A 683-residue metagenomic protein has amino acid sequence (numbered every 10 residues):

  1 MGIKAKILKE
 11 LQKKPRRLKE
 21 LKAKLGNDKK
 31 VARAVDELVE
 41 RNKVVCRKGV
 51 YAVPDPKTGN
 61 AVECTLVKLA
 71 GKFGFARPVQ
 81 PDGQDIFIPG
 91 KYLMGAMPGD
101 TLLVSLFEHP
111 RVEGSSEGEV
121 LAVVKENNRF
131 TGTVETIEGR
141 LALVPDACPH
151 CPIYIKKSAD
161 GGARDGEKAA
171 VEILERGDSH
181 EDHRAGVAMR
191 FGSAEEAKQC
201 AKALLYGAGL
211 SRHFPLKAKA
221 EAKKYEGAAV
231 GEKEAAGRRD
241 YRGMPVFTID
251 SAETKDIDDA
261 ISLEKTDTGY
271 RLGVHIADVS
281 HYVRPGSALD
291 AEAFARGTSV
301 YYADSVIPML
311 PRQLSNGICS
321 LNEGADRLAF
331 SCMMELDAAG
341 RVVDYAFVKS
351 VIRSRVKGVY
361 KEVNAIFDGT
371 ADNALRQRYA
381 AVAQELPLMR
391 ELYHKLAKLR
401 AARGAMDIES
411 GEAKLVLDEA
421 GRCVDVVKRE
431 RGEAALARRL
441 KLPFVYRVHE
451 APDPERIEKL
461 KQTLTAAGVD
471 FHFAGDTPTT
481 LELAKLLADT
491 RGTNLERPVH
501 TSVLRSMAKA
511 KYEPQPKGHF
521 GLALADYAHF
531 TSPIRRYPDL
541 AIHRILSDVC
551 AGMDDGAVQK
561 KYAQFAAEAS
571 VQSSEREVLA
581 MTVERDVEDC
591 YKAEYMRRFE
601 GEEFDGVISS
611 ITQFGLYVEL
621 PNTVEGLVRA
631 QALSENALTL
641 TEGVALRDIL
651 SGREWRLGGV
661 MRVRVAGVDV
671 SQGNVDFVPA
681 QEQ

Functional and structural regions predicted by a protein language model:
M1-G273, S280-A325, F367, R390 (+5 more regions): Charge-lined substrate channels and their catalytic hotspots, especially those that engage the 3′ end of RNA
A23, E40, A170, E175-R176 (+4 more regions): Electropositive polyanion-binding surfaces
